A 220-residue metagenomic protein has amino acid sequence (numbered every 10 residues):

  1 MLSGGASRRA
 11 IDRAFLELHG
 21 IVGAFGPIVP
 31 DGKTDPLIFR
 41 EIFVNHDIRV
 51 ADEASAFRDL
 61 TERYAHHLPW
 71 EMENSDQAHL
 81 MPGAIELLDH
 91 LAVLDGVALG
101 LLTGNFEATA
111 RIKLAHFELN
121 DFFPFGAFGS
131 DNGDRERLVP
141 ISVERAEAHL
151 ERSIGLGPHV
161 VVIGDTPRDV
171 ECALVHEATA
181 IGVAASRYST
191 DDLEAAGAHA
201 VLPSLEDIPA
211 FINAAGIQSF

Functional and structural regions predicted by a protein language model:
M1-D31, L37, T190: Active-site neighborhood of HAD-like aspartate-dependent phosphohydrolases
P36-A51, S142-A146: Helix-loop "lid/cap" segments that line or gate small-molecule binding pockets
F43-H90, L94: Metal-dependent phosphoesterase signature
A84-A115, A127-G133: Substrate-recognition element of Asp-dependent hydrolases with the DxDx(T/V) motif
A115-A146: Histidine/lysine/aspartate-rich catalytic loop segments that bind and position anionic ligands
A127, A200-L205: Short acidic-hydrophobic, aromatic-tinged amphipathic segments that line or gate anion-handling sites
E136, P140-V170: Conserved Lys-Pro-Asp/Glu-containing loop-to-beta segment of HAD-superfamily phosphomonoesterases, centered on
V162-A200: Acidic, Mg2+-coordinating phosphoryl-transfer loop and its flanking beta/alpha structural elements, shared across
